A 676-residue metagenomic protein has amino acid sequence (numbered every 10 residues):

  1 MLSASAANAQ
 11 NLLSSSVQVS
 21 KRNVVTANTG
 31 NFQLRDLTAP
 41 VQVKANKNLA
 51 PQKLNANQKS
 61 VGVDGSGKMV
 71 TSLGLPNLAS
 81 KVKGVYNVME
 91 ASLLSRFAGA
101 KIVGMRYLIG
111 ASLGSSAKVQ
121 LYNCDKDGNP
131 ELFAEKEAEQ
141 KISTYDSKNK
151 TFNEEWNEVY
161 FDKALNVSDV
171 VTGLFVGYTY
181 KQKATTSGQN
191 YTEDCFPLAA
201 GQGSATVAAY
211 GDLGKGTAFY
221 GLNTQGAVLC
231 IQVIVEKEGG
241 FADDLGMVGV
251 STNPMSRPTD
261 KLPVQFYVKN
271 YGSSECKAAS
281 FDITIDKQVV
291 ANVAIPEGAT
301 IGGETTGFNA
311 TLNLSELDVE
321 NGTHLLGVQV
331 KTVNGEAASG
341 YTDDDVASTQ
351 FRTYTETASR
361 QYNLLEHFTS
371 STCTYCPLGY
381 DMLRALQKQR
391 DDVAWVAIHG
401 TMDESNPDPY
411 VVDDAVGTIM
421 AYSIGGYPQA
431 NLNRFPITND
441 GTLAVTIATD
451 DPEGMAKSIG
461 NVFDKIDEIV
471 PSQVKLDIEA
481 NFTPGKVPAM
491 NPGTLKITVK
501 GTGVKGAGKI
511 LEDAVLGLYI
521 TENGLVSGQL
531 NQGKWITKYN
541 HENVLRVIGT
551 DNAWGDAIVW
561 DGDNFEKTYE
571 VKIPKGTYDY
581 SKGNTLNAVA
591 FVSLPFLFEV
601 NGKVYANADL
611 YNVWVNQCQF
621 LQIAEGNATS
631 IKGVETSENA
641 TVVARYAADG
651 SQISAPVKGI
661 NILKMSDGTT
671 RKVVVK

Functional and structural regions predicted by a protein language model:
A4, N8-A9, I662-K676: C-terminal tail/sorting-segment detector
A9, M105, V176, M247 (+8 more regions): Terminal processing/anchoring signals of secreted or surface-associated proteins and related intramolecular
L12-K126, T179-A242: Beta-sheet-rich sandwich/jelly-roll-like modules and their strand-loop junctions
N46, A50-V82, I234-R257, Y354-N363 (+3 more regions): Residue-level detector of functionally pivotal "anchor" positions at catalytic/ligand-binding pockets or at interdomain
L113-Q202, G298: Aromatic- and Gly/Pro-enriched, solvent-exposed loop/edge beta-strand patches characteristic of beta-rich domains
Q288-V319: Intrinsically disordered, low-complexity Pro/Gly/Ser/Thr-rich segments with frequent PxxP/GP/PP motifs and embedded
T357-V393: Local sequence-structure signature of Cys/Sec-based thiol-disulfide redox active-site neighborhoods
A397-N627: Short, conserved sequence motifs used for protein processing/export or organelle targeting and for catalysis
